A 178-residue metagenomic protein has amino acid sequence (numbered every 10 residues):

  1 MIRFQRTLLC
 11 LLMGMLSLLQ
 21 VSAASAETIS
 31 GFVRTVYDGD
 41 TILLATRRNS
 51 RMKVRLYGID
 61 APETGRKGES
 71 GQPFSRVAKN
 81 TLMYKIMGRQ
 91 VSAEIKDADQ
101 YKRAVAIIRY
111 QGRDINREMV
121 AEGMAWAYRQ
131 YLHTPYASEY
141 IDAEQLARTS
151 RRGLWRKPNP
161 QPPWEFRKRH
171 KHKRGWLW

Functional and structural regions predicted by a protein language model:
I2-W178: Small beta-barrel nucleic-acid-binding modules, primarily SNase/OB-fold domains and secondarily Tudor-like barrels
